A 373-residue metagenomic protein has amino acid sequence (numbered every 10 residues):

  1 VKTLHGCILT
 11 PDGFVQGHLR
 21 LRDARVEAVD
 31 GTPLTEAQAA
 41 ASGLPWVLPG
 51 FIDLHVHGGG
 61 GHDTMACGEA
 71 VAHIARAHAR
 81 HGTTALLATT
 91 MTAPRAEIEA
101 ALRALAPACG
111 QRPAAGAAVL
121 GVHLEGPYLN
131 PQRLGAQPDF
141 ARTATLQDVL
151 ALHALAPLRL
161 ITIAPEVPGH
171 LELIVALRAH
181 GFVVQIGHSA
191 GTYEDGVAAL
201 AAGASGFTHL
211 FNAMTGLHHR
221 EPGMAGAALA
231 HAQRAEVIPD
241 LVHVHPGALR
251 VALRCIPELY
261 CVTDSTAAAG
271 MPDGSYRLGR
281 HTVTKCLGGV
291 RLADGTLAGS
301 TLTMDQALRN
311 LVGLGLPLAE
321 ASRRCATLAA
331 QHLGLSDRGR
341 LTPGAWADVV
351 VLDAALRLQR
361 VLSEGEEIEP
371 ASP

Functional and structural regions predicted by a protein language model:
V1-H5, P33-A72, R76: Replace "His-x-His-based motif
V1-T35, L362: N-terminal metal-binding scaffold of metallo-dependent hydrolase/deaminase domains
G6, A24, L44, H55 (+11 more regions): Divalent metal-coordination and catalytic microenvironments
G6, Q331, L341-P373: C-terminal cap of metal-dependent C-N hydrolases
H57-G59, A72-A101, A117-N130, A156-E166 (+6 more regions): Divalent metal-dependent hydrolysis catalytic cores, especially in the metallo-beta-lactamase
R76-L87, N130-P157, A198-F211, E221-R234 (+1 more regions): Active-site gating loops and adjacent loop-to-helix segments of metal-dependent hydrolytic enzymes
H153-D273: Active-site core of metal-dependent hydrolases
G223, A227-R234, R254-A345, V349-L352: His/Asp/Glu-enriched, well-ordered alpha-helical/loop segment that forms or immediately abuts the divalent-metal
